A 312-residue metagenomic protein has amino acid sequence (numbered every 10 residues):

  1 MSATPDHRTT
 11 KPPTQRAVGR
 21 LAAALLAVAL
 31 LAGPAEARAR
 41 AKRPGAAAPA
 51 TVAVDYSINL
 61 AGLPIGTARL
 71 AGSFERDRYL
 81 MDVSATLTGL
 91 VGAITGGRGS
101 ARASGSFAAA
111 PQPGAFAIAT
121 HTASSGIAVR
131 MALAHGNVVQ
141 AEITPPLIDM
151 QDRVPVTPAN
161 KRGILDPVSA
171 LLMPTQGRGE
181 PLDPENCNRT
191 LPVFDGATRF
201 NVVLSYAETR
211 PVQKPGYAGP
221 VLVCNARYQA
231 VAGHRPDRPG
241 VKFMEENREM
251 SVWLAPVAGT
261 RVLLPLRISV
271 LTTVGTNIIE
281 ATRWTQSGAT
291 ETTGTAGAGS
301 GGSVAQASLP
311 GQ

Functional and structural regions predicted by a protein language model:
M1-R16: N-terminal secretory signal peptides that target proteins for export/translocation
R8, A35-A39, P158: Short, low-complexity interaction segments enriched in Ser/Thr/Pro/Gly
R16, L31-E36: N-terminal twin-arginine translocation
L21-A32: Hydrophobic helical h-region of N-terminal Sec-dependent signal peptides in bacterial secretory/periplasmic proteins
R38-H135, G179-Q312: Acidic, serine/threonine-rich low-complexity disordered tracts
G136-R199: A charged, solvent-exposed segment within the mature domains of Sec-exported extracytoplasmic proteins
